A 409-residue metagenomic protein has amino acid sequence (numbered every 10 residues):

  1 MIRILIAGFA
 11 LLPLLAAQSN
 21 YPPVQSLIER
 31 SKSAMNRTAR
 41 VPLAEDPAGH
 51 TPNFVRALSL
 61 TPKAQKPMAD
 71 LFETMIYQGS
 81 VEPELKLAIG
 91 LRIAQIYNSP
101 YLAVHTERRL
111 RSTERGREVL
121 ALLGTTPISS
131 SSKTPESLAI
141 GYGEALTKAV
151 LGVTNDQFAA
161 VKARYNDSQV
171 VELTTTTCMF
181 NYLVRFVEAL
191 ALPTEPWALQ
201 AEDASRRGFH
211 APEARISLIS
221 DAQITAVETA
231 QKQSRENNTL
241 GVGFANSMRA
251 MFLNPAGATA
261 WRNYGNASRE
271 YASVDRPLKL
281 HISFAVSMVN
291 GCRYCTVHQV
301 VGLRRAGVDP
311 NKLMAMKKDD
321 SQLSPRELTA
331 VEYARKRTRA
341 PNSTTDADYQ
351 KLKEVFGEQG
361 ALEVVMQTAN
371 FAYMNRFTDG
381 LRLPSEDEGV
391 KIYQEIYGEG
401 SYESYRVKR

Functional and structural regions predicted by a protein language model:
M1-I2: N-terminal secretory signal peptides that target proteins for export/translocation
L5-L14: Bacterial N-terminal signal peptides
A16-R409: Hydrophobic alpha-helical segments
